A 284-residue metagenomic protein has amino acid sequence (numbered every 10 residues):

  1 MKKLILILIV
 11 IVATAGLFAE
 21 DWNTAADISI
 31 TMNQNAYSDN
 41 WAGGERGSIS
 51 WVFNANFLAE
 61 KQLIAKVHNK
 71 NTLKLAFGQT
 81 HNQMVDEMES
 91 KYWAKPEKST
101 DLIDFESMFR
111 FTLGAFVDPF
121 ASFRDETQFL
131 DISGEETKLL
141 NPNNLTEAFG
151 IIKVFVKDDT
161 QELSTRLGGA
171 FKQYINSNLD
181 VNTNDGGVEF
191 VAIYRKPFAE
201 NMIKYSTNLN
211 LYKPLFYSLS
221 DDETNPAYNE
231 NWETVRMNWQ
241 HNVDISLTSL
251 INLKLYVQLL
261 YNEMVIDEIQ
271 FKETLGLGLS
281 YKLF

Functional and structural regions predicted by a protein language model:
I28-Q34, L73-Q79, A121-T127, T165-Q173 (+3 more regions): Transmembrane beta-barrel strands of outer-membrane/channel proteins
N33-N54, Q83-P96: Surface-exposed strand-loop-strand hairpins of Gram-negative outer-membrane beta-barrel proteins
A55-F57, F105-S107, F149, F190-A192 (+2 more regions): Membrane-embedded beta-strands of outer-membrane beta-barrel proteins, especially the hydrophobic/small aromatic
F57-K61, F111, K153-F155, Y194-F198 (+3 more regions): Residue-level signature of outer-membrane beta-barrel architecture
V67-H68, F116-P119, D158-L163, F198-Y205 (+1 more regions): Repeated loop/turn-to-beta-strand initiation elements of outer-membrane beta-barrel proteins
M84-G187, V191: Outer-membrane pore/translocation modules
E162-S246: Outer-membrane beta-barrel transmembrane domain signature
F271-F284: Outer-membrane beta-barrel "beta-signal"
